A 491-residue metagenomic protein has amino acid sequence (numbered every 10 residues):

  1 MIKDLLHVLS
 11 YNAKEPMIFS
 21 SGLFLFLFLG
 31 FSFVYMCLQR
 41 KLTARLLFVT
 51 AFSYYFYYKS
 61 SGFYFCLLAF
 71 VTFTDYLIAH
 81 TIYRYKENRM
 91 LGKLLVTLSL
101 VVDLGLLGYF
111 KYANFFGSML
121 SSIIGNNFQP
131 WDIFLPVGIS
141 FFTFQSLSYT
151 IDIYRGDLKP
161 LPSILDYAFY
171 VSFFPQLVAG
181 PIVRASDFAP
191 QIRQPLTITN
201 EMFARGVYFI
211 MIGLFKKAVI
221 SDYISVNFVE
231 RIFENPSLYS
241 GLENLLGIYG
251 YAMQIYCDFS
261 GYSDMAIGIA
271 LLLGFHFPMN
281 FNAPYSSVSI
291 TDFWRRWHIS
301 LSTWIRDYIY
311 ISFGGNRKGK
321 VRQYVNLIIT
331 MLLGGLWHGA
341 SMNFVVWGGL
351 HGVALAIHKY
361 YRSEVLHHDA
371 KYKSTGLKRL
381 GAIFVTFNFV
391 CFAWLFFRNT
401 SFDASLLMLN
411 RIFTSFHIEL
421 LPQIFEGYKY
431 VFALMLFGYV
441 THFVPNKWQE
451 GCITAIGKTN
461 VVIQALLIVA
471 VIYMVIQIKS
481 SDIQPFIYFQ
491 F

Functional and structural regions predicted by a protein language model:
I2-Q490: Membrane-embedded transmembrane alpha-helical bundles that form the catalytic cores of multi-pass lipid-modifying
